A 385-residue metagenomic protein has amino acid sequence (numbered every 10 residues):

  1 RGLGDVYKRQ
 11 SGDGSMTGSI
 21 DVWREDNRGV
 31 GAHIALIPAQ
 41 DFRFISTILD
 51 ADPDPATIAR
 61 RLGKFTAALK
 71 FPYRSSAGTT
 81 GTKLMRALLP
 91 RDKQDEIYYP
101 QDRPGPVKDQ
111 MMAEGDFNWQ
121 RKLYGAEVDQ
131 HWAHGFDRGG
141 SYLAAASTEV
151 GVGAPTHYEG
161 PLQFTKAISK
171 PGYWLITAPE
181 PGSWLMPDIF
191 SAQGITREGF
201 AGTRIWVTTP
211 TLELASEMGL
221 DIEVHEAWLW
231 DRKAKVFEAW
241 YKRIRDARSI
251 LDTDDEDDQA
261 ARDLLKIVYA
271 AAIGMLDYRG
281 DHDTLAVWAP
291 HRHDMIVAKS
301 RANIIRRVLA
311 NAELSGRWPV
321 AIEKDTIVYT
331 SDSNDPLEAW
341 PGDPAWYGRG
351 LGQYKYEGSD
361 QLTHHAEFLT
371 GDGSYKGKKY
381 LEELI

Functional and structural regions predicted by a protein language model:
R1, D5-I385: Conserved acidic
